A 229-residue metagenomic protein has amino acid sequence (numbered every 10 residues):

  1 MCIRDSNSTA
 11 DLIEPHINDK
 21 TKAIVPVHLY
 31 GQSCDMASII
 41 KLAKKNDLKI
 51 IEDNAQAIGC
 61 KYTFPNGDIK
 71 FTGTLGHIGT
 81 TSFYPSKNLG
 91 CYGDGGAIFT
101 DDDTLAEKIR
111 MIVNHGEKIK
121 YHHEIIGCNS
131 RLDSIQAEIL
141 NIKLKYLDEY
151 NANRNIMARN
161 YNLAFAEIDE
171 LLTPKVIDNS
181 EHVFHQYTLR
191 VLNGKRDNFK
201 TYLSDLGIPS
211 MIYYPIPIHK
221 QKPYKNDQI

Functional and structural regions predicted by a protein language model:
M1-S6: Conserved small/polar residues in nucleotide/adenosyl-binding loops
N7, A23-P26, S82, A97: Hydrophobic beta-strand core positions in alpha/beta domains
D11, P15, A23-V27, Q32 (+6 more regions): PLP-dependent aminotransferase class I/II
H16-N18, G73: A short, aliphatic-rich alpha-helical micro-motif
K20, H77, H185: Exposed loop/turn and edge beta-strand positions of beta-sandwich/beta-sheet ligand-binding modules
L48-K49: Hydrophobic "anchor" residues on beta-strands that sit immediately upstream of conserved functional sites
E52-G90, I119-E124: Conserved active-site segment immediately N-terminal to the catalytic lysine that forms the internal aldimine
T74-R110, E117, A137: Active-site PLP attachment segment
